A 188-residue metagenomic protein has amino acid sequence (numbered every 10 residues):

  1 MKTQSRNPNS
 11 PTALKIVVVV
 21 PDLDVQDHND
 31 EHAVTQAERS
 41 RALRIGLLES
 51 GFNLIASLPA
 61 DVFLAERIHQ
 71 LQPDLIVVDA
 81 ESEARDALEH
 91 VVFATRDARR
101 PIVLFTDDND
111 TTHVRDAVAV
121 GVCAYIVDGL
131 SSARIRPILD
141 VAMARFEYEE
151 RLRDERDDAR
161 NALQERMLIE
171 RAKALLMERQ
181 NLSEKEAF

Functional and structural regions predicted by a protein language model:
L23-S57: Two-component/phosphorelay signaling modules centered on CheY-like receiver
N29, T35-Q36, S40, A60-E66 (+1 more regions): Conserved phosphotransfer microenvironments
I76, I102-V103, Y125-I126: Two-component signal transduction core modules
E89, N109-A124: Alpha4 helix (beta4-alpha4-beta5 surface) of REC/receiver domains from two-component response regulators
R99-N109: A short, hydrophobic beta-strand element within the central beta-sheet of small alpha/beta folds
T112, L130-L139: C-terminal output helix
D140-R153: The C-terminal output helix
D157-F188: C-terminal output/effector regions of signal-responsive regulators
